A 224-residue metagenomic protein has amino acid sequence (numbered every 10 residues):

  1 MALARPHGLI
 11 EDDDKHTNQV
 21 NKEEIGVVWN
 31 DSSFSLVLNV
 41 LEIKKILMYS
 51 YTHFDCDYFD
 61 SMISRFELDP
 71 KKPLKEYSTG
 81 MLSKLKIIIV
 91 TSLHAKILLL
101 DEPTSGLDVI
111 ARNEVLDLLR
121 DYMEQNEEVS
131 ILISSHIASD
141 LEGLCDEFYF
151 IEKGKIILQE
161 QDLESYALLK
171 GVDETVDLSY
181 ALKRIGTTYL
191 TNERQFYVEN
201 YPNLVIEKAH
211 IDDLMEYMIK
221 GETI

Functional and structural regions predicted by a protein language model:
H7-V20: ABC ATPase NBD Q-loop/coupling interface
E23, V27-K86: ABC-family P-loop ATPase nucleotide-binding domains
H94: Conserved catalytic motifs of ABC-family nucleotide-binding domains
L98-E102, L107: Catalytic Walker B motif of ABC-type/P-loop ATPase nucleotide-binding domains
V109-A111: Helix N-cap at the start of a conserved alpha-helix in ABC-type nucleotide-binding domains
E114-F196: ABC transporter nucleotide-binding domain
L116, Y180-I224: C-terminal coupling/interaction segments
